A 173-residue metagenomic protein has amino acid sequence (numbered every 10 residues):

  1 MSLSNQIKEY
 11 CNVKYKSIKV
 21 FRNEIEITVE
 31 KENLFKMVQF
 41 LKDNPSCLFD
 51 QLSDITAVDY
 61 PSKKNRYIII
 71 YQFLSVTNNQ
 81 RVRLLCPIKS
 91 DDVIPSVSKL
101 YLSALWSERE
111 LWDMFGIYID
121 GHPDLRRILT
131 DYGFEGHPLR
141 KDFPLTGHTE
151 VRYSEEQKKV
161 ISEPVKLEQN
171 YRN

Functional and structural regions predicted by a protein language model:
M1-N173: Terminal low-complexity/charged segments
